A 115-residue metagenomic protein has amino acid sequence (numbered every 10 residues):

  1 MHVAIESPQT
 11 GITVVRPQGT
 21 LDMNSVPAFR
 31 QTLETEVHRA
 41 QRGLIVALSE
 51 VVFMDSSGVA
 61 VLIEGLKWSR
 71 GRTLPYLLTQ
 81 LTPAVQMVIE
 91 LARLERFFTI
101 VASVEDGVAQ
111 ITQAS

Functional and structural regions predicted by a protein language model:
M1-R16: Short beta-strand/loop segment at the start of cytosolic alpha/beta domains
A4-E6, T79, V101: General small-molecule cofactor/ligand-binding pocket signal
Q9-T10, S49, E105: Conserved catalytic submotifs in the C-terminal HATPase_c
G11, L94-F97, S103: Glycine-centered tight turns that cap/initiate beta-strands
I12, V85, G107: Flexible, glycine-rich phosphate/dinucleotide-binding loops and adjacent beta-alpha linkers at cofactor/substrate
I12-V26, W68, Q110, A114: Short, low-complexity, intrinsically disordered N-terminal segments
T20-F98: Amphipathic alpha-helical interaction surfaces in cytosolic regulatory modules
I100-S115: A charged, well-structured terminal subsegment
